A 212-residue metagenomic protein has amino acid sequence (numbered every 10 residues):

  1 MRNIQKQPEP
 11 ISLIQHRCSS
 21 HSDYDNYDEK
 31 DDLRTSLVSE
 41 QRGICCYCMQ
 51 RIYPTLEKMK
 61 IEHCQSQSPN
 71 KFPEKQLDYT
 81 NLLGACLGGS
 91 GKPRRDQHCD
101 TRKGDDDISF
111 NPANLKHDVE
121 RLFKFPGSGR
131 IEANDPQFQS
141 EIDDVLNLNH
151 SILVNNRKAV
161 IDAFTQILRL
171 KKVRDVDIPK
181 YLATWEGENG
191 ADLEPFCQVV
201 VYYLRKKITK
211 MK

Functional and structural regions predicted by a protein language model:
R2-I44, N70-L77: Short, charged surface segments at domain edges that flank catalytic/cofactor-binding sites
I4, I14-Q15, L37, I44 (+4 more regions): Generic hydrophobic, helix-prone segments enriched in Leu/Val/Ile
D32, E40-G43, L56-M59, L77 (+3 more regions): Short, well-structured alpha-helical interface segments that form or flank functional binding sites
Q50-H98: Histidine-centered nuclease catalytic patch
R94-L153: Long, low-complexity, intrinsically disordered segments enriched in glycines and aromatic residues
P136-K212: C-terminal, charged low-complexity interaction regions
